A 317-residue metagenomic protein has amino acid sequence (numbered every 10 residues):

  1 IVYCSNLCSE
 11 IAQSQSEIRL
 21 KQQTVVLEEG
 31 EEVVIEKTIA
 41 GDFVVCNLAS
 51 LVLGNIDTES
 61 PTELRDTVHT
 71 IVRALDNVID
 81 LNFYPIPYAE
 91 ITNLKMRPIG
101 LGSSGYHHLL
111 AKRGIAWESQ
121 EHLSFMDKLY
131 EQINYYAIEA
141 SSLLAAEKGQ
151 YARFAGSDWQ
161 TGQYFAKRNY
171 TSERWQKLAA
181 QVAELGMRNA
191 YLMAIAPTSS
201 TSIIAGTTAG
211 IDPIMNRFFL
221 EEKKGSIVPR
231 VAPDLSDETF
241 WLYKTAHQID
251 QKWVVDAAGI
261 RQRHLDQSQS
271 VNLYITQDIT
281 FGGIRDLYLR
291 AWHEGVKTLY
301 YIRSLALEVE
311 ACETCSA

Functional and structural regions predicted by a protein language model:
I1, G41, V45, S50 (+11 more regions): Alpha-helix initiation and N-capping motif
I1-N93, P98, S103-R113, T207 (+1 more regions): Function-dense linear segments that define catalytic or interfacial modules in macromolecule-processing proteins
S14, A116-E118, T280, K297: Helix N-cap / loop-to-helix initiation motif
E17-I39, L48, S119-Q132, F154-Y164 (+4 more regions): Hydrophobic transmembrane alpha-helix bundles
V34-G41, C46, L53, D57-V68 (+7 more regions): Hydrophobic alpha-helical scaffolding
V52-N55, L64, V68-I86, H107-G114 (+6 more regions): Structural signal for hydrophobic packing residues in well-ordered secondary-structure cores of soluble enzyme domains
T67-L94, P98, A116-T198: Internal maturation/activation junctions in enzymes
L75-D80, Y164, R168, Q181-R188 (+1 more regions): Catalytic alpha/beta core of large soluble enzyme barrels
